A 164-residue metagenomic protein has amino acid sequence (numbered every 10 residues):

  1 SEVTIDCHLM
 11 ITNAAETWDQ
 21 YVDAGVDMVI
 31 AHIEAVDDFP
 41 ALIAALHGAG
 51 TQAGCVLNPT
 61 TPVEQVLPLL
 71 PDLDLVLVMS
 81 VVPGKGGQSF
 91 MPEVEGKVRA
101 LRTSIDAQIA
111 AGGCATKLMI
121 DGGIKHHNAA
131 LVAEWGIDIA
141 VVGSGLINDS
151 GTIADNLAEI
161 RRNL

Functional and structural regions predicted by a protein language model:
S1-C55: Glycine/small-residue-rich loop that forms an oxyanion/phosphate-binding "nest" at active or ligand-binding sites
S1-C7, A45-G54, V94-L118, A158-L164: Alpha-helix-loop-beta-strand connector modules within alpha/beta enzyme cores
I5-L9, V29-A31, A53-L57, V76-V78 (+2 more regions): Hydrophobic faces of well-ordered beta-strands that scaffold small-molecule active sites in alpha/beta enzyme cores
M10-A14, E34, V56-T60, V81-V82 (+2 more regions): Active-site beta-loop-alpha junctions enriched in small/polar residues
A15-D23, T61-L73, I120-A140: Catalytic cores of alpha/beta
W18, P40-I43, V63-V66, E95-R102 (+2 more regions): Generic structural signal for well-ordered alpha-helices, preferentially at hydrophobic/aromatic core positions
V29-D38, L77-S89, W135-N156: Glycine-rich phosphate-binding active-site loops on the catalytic face of alpha/beta enzymes
P59, L69, D74-Q108, G113-L118 (+3 more regions): Glycine/Thr-rich beta-alpha phosphate-binding loop at enzyme active sites
